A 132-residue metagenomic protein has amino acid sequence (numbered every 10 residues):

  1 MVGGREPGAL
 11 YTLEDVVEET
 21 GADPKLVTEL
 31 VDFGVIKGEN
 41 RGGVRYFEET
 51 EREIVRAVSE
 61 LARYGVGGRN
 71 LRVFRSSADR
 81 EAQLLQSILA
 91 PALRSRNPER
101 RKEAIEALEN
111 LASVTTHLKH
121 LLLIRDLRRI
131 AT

Functional and structural regions predicted by a protein language model:
M1-T132: Arg/Lys-rich, alpha-helical DNA-contact motif
